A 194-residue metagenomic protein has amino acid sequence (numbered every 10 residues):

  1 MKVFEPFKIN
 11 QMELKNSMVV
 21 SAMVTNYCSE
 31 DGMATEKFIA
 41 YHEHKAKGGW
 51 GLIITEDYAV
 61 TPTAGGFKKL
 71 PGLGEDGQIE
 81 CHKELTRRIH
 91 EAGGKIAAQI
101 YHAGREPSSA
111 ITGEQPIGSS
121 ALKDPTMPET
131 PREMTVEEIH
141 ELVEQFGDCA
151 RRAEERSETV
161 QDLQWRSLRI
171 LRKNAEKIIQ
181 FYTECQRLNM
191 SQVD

Functional and structural regions predicted by a protein language model:
M1-A22, I89: N-terminal amphipathic alpha-helix/helix-capping segment at the start of soluble metabolic enzymes
E5, M18-S21, I53-T55, I96-I100 (+1 more regions): Hydrophobic faces of well-ordered beta-strands that scaffold small-molecule active sites in alpha/beta enzyme cores
V20, K45, G49, I89 (+2 more regions): Conserved, mostly hydrophobic/aromatic
M23-K37, K69-G74, R105, P125-D148 (+1 more regions): Active-site mouth loops of central-metabolism enzymes
I39-T61, E155-E158: Catalytic domains of carbohydrate-active enzymes, especially glycoside hydrolases
V60-T61, L73, S109-M134, L171-Q192: Aromatic- and acidic-residue-enriched carbohydrate-binding clefts of CAZyme catalytic domains
L70-A97, N174-D194: Alpha-helix-loop-beta-strand connector modules within alpha/beta enzyme cores
R87-H90, K95, Y101-E154: Non-globular sequence segments
